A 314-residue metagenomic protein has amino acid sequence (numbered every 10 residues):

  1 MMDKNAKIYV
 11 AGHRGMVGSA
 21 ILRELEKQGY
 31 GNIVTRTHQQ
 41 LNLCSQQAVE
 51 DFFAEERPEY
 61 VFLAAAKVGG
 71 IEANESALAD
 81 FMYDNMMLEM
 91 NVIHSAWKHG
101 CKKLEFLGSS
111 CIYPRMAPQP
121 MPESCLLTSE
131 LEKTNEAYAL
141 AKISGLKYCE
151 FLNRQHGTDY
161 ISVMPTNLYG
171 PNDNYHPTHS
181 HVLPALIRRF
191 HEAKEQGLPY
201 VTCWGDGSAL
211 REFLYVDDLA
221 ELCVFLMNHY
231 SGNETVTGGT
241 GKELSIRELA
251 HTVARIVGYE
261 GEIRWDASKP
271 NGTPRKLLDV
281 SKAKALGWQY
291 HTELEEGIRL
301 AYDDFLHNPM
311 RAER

Functional and structural regions predicted by a protein language model:
A11-M16, A20-Q28, E192-R314: C-terminal substrate-binding subdomain of Rossmann-fold SDR/epimerase-dehydratase oxidoreductases
E26-D51: Adenosine-cofactor binding site in Rossmann-like domains, unifying the SAM/SAH pocket of S-adenosylmethionine-dependent
Q46-M86, S95-K98: NAD(P)H-binding glycine-rich loop region in Rossmannoid oxidoreductase-like domains and their noncatalytic homologs
I71, F106-M121, A137-I143, Q155 (+1 more regions): Conserved catalytic-site region of short-chain dehydrogenase/reductase
M82, M86, T134-L146, H176-P184 (+2 more regions): Short-chain dehydrogenase/reductase
M90-N135: Conserved Rossmann-fold NAD(P)-dependent oxidoreductase catalytic core, especially the SDR/UDP-sugar
I112-P114, A137, I161-A185, A209-L210: Flexible, glycine-rich beta-alpha linker
K133-T166, A185-E195: Active-site Tyr-X1-5-Lys
